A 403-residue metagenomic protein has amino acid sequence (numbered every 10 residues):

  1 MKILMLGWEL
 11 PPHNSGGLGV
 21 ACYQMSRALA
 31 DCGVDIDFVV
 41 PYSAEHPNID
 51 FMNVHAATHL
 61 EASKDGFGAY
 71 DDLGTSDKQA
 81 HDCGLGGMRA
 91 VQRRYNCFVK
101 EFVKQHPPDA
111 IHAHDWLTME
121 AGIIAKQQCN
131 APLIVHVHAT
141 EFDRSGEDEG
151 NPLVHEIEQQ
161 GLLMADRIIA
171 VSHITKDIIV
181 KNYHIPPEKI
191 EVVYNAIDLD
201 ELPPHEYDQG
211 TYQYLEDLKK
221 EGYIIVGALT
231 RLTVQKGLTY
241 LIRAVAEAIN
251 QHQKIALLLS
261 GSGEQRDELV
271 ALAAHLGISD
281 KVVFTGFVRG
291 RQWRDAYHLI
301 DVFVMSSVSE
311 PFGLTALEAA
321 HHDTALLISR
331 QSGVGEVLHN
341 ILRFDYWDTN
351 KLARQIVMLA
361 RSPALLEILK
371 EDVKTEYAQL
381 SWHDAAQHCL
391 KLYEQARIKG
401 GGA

Functional and structural regions predicted by a protein language model:
A28, V34-H106: A conserved catalytic-core segment of Leloir-type glycosyltransferases
I174, A196: Carbohydrate-associated surface elements
P203-K219: A short helix/loop element that forms part of the nucleotide-sugar donor recognition site in Leloir-type
K219-K236, I242-V245: Conserved donor-binding/catalytic core segment of Leloir-type glycosyltransferases
F287-V288, D295-I300: Short alpha-helical donor nucleotide-sugar binding micro-motif in glycosyltransferases
V308: Aromatic "clamp/platform" in nucleotide-sugar-dependent glycosyltransferases that forms part of the donor/acceptor
A325-I328: Short hydrophobic beta-strand element within catalytic cores of glycosyltransferases and related nucleotide-activated
I341-N350, M358-P363: Conserved acidic donor-binding segment of nucleotide-sugar-dependent glycosyltransferases
